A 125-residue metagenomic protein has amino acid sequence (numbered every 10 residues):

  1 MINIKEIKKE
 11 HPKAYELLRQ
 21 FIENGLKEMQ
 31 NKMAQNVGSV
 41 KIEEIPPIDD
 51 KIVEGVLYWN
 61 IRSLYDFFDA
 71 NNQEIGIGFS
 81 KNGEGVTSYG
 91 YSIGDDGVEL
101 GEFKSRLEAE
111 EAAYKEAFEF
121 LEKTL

Functional and structural regions predicted by a protein language model:
N3-I7: Juxtamembrane/disordered regions of integral membrane proteins
H11-K13: Charged interaction scaffolds used for protein-protein
Y15-K104, K115: N-terminal segment of the canonical double-stranded RNA-binding domain
E102-L125: Ampiphathic alpha-helical segments that act as solvent-exposed interaction surfaces
